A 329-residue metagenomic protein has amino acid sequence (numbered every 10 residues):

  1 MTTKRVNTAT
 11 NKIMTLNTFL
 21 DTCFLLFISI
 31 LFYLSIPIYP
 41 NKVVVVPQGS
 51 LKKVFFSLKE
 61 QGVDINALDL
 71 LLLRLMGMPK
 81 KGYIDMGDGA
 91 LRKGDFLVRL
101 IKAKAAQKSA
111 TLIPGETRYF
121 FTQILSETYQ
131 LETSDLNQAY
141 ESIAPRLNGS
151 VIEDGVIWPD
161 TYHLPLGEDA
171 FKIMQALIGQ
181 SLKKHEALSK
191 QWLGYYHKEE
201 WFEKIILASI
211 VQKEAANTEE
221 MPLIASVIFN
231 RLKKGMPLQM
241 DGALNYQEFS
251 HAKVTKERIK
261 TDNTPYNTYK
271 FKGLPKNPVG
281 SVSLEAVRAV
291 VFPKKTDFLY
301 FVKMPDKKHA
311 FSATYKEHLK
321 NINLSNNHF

Functional and structural regions predicted by a protein language model:
M1-M14: N-terminal Lys/Arg-rich, disordered targeting/topogenic segments
T15-T18, H318: Hydrophobic, aromatic-rich alpha-helical transmembrane segments and their membrane-interface anchor motifs
N17-S35: Hydrophobic membrane-insertion alpha-helices, especially the h-region of bacterial N-terminal signal peptides
F24, A90-L91, L284, R288: N-terminal, intrinsically disordered low-complexity tails/presequences enriched in Lys/Ser/Pro and small residues
F27, P37-A187: Signal peptide-directed extracytoplasmic domains
E127-L131, A144-F329: Bacterial extracytoplasmic/cell-wall-associated proteins, especially those involved in peptidoglycan
